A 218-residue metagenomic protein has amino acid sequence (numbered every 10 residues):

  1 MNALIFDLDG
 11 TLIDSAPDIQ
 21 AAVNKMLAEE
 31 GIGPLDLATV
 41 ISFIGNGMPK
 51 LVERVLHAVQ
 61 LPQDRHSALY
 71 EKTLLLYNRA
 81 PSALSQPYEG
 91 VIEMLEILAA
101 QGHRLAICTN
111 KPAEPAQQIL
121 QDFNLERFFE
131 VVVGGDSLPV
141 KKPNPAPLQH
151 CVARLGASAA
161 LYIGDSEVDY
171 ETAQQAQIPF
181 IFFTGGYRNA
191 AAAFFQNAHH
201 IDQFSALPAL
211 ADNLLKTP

Functional and structural regions predicted by a protein language model:
M1-N2, D64, A99, A113 (+1 more regions): Asp-based, Mg2+/Mn2+-dependent phosphohydrolase catalytic module
M1-S42: Active-site neighborhood of HAD-like aspartate-dependent phosphohydrolases
I5, L12, P87, L105-C108 (+3 more regions): Conserved SAM-binding loop
Q20, N24, L37, I41 (+4 more regions): An amphipathic alpha-helix signature
M26-L27, G47-P62, I119, C151: Helix-loop "lid/cap" segments that line or gate small-molecule binding pockets
I32, H103, I178: Short phosphate-binding/catalytic loops that engage adenosine nucleotides
R54-E93: Metal-dependent phosphoesterase signature
R79-I107, A113-Q117, K142-P145: Short, acidic loop-to-helix structural element flanking the phosphoryl-transfer center in phosphate-processing enzymes
